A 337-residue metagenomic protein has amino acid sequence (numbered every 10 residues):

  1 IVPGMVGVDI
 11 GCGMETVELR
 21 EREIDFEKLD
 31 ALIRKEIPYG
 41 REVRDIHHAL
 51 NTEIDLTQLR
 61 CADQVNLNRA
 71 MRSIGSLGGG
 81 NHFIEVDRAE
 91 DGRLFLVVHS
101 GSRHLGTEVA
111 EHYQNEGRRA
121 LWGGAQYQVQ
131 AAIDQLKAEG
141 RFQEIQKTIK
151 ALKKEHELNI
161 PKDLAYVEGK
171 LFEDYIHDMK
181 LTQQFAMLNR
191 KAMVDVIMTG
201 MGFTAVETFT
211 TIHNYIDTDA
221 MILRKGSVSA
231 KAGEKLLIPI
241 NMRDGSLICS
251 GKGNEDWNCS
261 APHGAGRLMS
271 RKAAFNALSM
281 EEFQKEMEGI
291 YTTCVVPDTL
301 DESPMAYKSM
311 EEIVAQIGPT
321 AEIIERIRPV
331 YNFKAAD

Functional and structural regions predicted by a protein language model:
I1-P3, G7-M14, I24-R41, D55-T57 (+2 more regions): Domain-length cofactor-binding catalytic modules of enzymes
V17: Peri-catalytic substrate-binding/gating loops that frame the active-site cleft of hydrolases
E21: Long, basic N-terminal domains or extensions that often function in RNA/ssDNA interaction or organelle/cellular
R44-D45: Generic signature of intrinsically disordered, low-complexity, basic-rich segments and short cationic peptides
H48-I54: Acidic, glycine-rich loop-and-strand cores that form catalytic or ligand-binding grooves in diverse globular domains
